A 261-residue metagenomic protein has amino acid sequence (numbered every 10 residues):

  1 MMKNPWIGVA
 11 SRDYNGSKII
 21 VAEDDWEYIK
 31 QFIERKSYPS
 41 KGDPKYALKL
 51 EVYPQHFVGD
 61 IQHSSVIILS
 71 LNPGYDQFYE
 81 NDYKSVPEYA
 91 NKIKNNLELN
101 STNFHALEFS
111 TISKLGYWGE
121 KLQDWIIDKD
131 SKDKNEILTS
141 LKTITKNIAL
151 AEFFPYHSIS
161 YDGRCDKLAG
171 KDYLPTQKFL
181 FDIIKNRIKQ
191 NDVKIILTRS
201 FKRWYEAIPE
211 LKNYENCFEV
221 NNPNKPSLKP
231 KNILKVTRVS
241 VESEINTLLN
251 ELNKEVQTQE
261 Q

Functional and structural regions predicted by a protein language model:
M1-T111, I183-R187, E210-E215, T247-Q261: Active-site and ligand/interface coordination hotspots across diverse enzymes and nucleic-acid-associated assemblies
K3-G8, Y14, K132-E136, K146 (+1 more regions): Glycine/proline-rich loop-helix segments at beta-alpha junctions forming the active-site rim of enzyme cores
A22, D82, V86, L115 (+3 more regions): Intrinsic-disorder-associated interaction segments
S40-Y46, Q123-W125, A169-Y173: Short linear motifs at secondary-structure transitions and domain/linker junctions
L50-E51, G119, Q177-F181: Short, hydrophobic/amphipathic alpha-helical packing segments that form internal helix faces or helix-helix interfaces
Q55-F57, L122, L150-A151, I195: Generic structural hydrophobic/aromatic packing signal, biased to beta-strands
V86-P155, S160: Low-complexity, serine/threonine/proline-enriched polar segments
